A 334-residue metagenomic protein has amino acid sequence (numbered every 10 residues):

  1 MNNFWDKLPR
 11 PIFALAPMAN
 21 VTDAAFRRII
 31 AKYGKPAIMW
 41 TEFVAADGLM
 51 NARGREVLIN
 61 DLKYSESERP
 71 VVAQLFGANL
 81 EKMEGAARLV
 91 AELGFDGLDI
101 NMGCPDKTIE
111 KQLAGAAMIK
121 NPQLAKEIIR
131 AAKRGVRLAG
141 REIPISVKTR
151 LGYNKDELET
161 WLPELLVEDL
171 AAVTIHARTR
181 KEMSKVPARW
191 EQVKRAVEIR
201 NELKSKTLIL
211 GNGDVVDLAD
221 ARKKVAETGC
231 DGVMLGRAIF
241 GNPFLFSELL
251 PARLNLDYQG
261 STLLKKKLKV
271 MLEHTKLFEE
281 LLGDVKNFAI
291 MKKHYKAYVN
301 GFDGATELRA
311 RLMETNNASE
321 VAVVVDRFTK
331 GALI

Functional and structural regions predicted by a protein language model:
M1-N3, M18-L89: Glycine-rich, positively charged N-terminal anion/phosphate-binding segment
M1-P9, F13-A14, A19, A25 (+7 more regions): Alpha/beta catalytic cores of nucleotide-metabolism and tRNA/nucleoside-modifying enzymes
L8-I12, D47-V71, C104, T108-Q112 (+1 more regions): N-terminal small/glycine-rich loop or linker at the start of catalytic domains across soluble metabolic enzymes
F13-P17, M39-T41, V71-L75, L98 (+4 more regions): Hydrophobic faces of well-ordered beta-strands that scaffold small-molecule active sites in alpha/beta enzyme cores
M18-N20, V44-A46, F76-A78, G103-P105 (+4 more regions): Active-site beta-loop-alpha junctions enriched in small/polar residues
L49-N51, M183, N242-E248: Short, charged, surface-exposed secondary-structure boundary motifs
E84-L98, M102-Q112, Q123-T207: Alpha/beta enzyme core
I119-K120: Aromatic- and acidic-residue-enriched carbohydrate-binding clefts of CAZyme catalytic domains
